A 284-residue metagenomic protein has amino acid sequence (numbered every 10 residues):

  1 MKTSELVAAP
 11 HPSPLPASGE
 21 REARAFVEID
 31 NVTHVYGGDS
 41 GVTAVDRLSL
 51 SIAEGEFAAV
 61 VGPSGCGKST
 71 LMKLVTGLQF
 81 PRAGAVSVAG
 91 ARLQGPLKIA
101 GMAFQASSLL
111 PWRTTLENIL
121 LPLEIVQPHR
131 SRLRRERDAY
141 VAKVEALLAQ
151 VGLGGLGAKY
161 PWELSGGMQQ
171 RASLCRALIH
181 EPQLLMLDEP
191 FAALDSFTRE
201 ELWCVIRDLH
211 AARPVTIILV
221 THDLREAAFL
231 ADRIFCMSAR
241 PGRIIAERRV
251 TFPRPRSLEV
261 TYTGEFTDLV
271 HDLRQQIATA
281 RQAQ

Functional and structural regions predicted by a protein language model:
V61-P63: The feature captures the beta-strand-to-loop junction immediately N-terminal to the Walker
T76: Helix-to-loop junction immediately C-terminal to a conserved catalytic motif
G84-P96: Conserved ABC transporter NBD signature motif
L120, E124-Q127, R132-L156, D208: Conserved ABC ATPase "signature" region
Y160-L164, M168: Conserved ABC ATPase signature
I179-Q183: A short, proline-enriched helix->beta-strand linker immediately N-terminal to the Walker B motif in ABC-type P-loop
L185-D188: Catalytic Walker B motif of ABC-type/P-loop ATPase nucleotide-binding domains
